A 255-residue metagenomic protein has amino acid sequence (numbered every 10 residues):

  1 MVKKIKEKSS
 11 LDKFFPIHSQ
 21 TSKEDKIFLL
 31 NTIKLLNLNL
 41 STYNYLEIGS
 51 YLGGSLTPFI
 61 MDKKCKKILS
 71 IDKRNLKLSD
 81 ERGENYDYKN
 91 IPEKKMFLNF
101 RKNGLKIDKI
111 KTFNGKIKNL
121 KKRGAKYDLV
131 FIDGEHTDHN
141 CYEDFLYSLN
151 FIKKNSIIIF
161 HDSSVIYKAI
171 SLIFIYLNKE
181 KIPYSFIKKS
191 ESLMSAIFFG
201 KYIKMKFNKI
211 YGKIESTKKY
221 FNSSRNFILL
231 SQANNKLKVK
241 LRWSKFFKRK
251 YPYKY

Functional and structural regions predicted by a protein language model:
M1-I5: Polybasic, low-complexity association/targeting segments
E7-F14, K34-Y255: S-adenosylmethionine/decaboxylated-SAM
F14-L29: Conserved SAM-binding loop and adjacent beta-strand
